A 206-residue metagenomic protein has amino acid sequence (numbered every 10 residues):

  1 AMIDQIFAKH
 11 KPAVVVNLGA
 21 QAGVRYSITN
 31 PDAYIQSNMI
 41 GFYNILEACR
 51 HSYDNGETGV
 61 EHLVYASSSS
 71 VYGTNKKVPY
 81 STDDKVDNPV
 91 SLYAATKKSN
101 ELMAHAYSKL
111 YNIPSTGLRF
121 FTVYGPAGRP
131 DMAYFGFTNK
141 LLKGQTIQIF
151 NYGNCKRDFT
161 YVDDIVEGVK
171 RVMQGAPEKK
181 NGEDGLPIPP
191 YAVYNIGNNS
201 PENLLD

Functional and structural regions predicted by a protein language model:
A1-M2, N199-D206: Short, intrinsically disordered, charge-balanced linker/junction segments flanking boundaries in proteins
A1-V123: N-terminal Rossmann-like NAD(P)+-binding domain of SDR-like oxidoreductases, especially those catalyzing
Y26-S27, T74-K76, A127, F159 (+1 more regions): Short glycine-/acidic-enriched loop or helix-start segments at secondary-structure transitions that form or flank
S27, F121-T122, D184, V193-N195: Short-chain dehydrogenase/reductase
M39, Y43-E47, D131, D163-V166 (+1 more regions): Conserved active-site region of classical short-chain dehydrogenase/reductase
F42, E101, Y134, L204-L205: A general structural signal for well-ordered alpha-helical segments in protein cores
V90, F120-D131, N151-D163, N198-E202: Glycine-rich "substrate-gating" loop/helix at the edge of Rossmann-like oxidoreductase active sites
K109, F135-I147, R157-Y194: Alpha-helical substrate-binding/gating segment
